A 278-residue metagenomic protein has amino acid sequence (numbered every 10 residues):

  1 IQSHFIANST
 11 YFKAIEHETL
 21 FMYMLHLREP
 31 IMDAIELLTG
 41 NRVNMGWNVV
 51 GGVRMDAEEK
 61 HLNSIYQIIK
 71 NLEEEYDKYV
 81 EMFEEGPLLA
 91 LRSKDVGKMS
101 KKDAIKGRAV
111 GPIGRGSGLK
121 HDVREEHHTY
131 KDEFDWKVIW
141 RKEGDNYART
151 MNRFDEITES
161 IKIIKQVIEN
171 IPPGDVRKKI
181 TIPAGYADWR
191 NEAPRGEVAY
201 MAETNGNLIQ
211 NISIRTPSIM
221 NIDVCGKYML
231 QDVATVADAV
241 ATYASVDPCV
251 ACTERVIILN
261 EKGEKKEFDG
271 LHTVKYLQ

Functional and structural regions predicted by a protein language model:
I1-Q278: Active-site bordering "gate/hinge" segments that shape substrate access to catalytic or cofactor-binding pockets
